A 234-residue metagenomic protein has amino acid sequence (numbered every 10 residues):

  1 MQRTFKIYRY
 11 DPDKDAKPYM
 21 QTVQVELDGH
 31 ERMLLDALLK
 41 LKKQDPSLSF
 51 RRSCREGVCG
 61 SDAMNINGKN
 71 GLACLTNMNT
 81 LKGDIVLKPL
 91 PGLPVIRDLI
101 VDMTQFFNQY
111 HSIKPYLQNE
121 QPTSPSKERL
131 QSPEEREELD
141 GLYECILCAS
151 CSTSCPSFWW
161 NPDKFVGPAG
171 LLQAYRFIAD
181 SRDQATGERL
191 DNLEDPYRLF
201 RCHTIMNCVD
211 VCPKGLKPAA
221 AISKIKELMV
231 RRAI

Functional and structural regions predicted by a protein language model:
M1-V23: Eukaryote-biased recognition of intrinsically disordered, low-complexity regulatory segments
Q21-R32: Short, contiguous acidic and Ser/Thr-rich linear segments
E26, N65-K69: Short strand-turn-strand beta-turns centered on an Asx-Gly dipeptide
E31-D45, K88-I234: Ferredoxin-type iron-sulfur electron-transfer modules in oxidoreductases and energy-metabolism complexes
D45-R51: Active-site phosphate-binding and catalytic loops of NTP-dependent enzymes
C54-A63: Short, structured protein-protein interaction patches enriched in aromatics and acidic/basic residues, typified by
N77-M78: A generic structural motif
